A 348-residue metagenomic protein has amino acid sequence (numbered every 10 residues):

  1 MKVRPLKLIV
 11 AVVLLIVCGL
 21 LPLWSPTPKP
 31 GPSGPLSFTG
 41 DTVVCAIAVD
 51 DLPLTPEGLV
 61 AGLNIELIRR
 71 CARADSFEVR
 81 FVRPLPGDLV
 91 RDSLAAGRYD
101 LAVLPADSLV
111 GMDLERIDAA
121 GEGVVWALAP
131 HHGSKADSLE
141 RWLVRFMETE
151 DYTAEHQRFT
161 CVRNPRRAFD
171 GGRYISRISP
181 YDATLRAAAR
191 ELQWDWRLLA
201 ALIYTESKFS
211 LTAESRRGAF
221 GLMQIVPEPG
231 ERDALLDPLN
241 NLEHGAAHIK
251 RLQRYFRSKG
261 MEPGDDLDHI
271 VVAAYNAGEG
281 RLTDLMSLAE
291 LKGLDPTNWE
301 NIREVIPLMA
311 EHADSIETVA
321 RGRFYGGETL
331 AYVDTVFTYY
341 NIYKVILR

Functional and structural regions predicted by a protein language model:
M1-R80, S134, V144-R190, V345-R348: N-terminal hydrophobic or amphipathic helices and topogenic motifs
T27-S33, G40, V82-G133, K208-S210 (+3 more regions): Acidic, polar ligand-binding/catalytic clefts
I68, L89-S93, L199, V271: Short, hydrophobic alpha-helical packing/hinge segments within bilobed ligand-binding/sensory domains
C71, S93-A95, L139, L202 (+1 more regions): Hydrophobic residues within well-ordered alpha-helices
R163-D170, K208-E214, L252-Y255, A277-L291: Secretory-pathway/luminal and periplasmic proteins that interact with or process carbohydrate-rich
W194-S210, I225, G245-A246, V271-A277 (+1 more regions): Short, functionally critical alpha-helical segments immediately adjacent to catalytic or ligand/cofactor-binding
T212-R251, E311, V336: Substrate-binding/active-site groove segments that recognize and process beta-1,4-linked N-acetyl-hexosamine
I270-Y343: Catalytic and substrate-binding regions of cell-wall glycan-acting enzymes that process beta-1,4-linked
